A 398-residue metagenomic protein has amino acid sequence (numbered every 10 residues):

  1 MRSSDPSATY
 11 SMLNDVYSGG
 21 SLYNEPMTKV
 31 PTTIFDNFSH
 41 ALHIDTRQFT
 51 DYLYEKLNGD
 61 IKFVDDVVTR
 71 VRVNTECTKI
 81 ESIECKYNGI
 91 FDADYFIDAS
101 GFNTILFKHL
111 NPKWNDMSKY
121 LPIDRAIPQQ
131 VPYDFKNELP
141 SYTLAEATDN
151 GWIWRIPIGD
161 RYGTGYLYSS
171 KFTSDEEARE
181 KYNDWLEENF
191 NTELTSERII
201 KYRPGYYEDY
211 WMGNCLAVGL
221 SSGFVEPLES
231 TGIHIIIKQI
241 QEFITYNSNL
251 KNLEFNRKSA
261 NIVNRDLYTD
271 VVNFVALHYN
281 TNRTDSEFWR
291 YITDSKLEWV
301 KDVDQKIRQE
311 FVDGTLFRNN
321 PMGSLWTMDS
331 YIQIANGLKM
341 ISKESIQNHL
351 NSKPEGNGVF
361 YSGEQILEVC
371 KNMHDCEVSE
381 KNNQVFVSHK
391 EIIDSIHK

Functional and structural regions predicted by a protein language model:
M1-I44: Flavin (FAD/FMN) cofactor-binding and adjacent substrate-gating region of FAD-dependent oxidoreductase domains
T32-Y182, I240: Predominantly flavin-linked oxidoreductase catalytic cores and closely associated redox partners
K62-V64, T195-R198, L216: General small-molecule cofactor/ligand-binding pocket signal
R70-V71, I200-G205: Short, solvent-exposed loop/turn elements at beta->coil junctions and helix N-caps that rim active or binding pockets
K136-E138, T192-S196, L250-K258: Acidic/polar loop patches that form or flank catalytic/metal-binding clefts of enzymes that bind anionic ligands
T148-K201, G223-H234, Y246-N249: Conserved FAD/dinucleotide-binding core of flavoprotein oxidoreductases
G205-D270: Conserved mid-domain beta->alpha element of the FAD-binding
T245-K398: Long, low-complexity C-terminal extensions of enzymes
